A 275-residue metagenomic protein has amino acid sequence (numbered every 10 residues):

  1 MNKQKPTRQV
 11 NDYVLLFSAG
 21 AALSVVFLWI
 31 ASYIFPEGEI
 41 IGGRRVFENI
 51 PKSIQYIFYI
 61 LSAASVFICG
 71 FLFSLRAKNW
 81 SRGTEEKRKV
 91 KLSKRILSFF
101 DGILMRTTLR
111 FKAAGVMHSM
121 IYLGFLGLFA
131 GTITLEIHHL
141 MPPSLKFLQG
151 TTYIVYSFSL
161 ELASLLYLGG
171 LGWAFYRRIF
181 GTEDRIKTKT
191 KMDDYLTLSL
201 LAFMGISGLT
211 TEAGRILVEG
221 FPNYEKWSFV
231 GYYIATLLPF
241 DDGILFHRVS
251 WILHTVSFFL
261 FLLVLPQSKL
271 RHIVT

Functional and structural regions predicted by a protein language model:
N2-T275: Membrane-embedded alpha-helical bundles of multi-pass integral membrane proteins
